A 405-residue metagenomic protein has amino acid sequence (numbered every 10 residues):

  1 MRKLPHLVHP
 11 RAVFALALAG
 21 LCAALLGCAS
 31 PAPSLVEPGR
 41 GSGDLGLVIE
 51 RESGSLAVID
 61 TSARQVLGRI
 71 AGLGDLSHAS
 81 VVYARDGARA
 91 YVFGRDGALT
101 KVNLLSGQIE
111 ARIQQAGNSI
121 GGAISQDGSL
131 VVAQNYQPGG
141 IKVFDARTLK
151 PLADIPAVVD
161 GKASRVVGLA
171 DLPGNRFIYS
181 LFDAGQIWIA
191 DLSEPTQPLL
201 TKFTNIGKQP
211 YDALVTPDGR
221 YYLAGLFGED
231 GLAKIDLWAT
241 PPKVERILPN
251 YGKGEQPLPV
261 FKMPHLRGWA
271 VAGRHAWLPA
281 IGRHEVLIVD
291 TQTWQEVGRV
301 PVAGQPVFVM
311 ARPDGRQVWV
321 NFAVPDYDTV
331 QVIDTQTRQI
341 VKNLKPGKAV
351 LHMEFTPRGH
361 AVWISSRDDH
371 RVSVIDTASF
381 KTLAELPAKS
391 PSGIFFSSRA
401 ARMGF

Functional and structural regions predicted by a protein language model:
R2-A17: Bacterial N-terminal signal peptides that target proteins for export
A15-L25: Bacterial N-terminal signal peptides
L25-F405: Predominantly soluble domains enriched in secretory-pathway, periplasmic, or organellar proteins
